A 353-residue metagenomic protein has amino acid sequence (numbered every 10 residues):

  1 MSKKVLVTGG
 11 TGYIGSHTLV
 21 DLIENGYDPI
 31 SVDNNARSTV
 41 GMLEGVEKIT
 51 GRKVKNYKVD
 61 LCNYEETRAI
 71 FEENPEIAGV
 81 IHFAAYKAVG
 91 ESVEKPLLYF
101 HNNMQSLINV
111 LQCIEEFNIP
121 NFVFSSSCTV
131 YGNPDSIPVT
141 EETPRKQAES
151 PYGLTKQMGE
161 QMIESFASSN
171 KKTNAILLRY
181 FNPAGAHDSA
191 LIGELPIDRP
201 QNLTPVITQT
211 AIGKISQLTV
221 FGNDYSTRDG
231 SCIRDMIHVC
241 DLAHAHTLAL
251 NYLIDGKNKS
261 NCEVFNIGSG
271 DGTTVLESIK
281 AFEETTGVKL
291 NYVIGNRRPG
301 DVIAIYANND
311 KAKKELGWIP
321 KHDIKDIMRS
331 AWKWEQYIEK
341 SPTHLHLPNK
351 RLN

Functional and structural regions predicted by a protein language model:
S2-G79, R199: N-terminal Rossmann/SDR dinucleotide-binding element
H17, D21, C113, M162 (+1 more regions): Rossmann-fold NAD(P)-dependent oxidoreductase module
I49-K55, K171-T173, V288-L290: A short helix-to-beta-strand connector/capping loop
V59, V206, I212-N353: C-terminal substrate-binding subdomain of Rossmann-fold SDR/epimerase-dehydratase oxidoreductases
A78-I81, V123: N-terminal Rossmann-like NAD(P) cofactor-binding module of classical short-chain dehydrogenase/reductase
A84-K87, S126-S127: Conserved NAD(P)H cofactor-binding loop of Rossmann-fold oxidoreductase domains
E94-H101, Q105-N109, V130-N182, L191-N202: Catalytic helix-loop patch of NAD(P)-dependent Rossmann-fold dehydrogenases
